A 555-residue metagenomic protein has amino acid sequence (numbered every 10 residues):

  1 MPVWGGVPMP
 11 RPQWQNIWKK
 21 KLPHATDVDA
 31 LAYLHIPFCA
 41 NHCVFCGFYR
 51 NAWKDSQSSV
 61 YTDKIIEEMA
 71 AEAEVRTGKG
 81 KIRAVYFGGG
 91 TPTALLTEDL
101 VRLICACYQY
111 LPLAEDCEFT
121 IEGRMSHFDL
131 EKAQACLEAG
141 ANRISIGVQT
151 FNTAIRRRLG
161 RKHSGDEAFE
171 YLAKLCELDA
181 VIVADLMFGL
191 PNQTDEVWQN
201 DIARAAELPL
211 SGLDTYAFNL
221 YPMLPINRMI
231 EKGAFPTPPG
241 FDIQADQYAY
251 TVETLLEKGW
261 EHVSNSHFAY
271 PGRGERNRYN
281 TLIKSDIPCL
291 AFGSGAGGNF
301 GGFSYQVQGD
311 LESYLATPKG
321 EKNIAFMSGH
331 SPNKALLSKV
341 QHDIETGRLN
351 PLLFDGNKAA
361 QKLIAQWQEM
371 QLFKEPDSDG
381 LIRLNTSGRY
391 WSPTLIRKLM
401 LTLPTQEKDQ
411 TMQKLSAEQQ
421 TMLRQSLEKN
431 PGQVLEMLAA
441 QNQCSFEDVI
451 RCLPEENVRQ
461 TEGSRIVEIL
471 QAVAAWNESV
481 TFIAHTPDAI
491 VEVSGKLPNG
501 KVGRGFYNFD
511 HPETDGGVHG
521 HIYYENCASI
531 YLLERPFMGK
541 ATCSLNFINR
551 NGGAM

Functional and structural regions predicted by a protein language model:
M1-A30, A40, G78, F373-P376: Flexible, acidic/Gly-rich N-terminal and inter-domain linker regions that tether and position cofactor-handling modules
T26-Y61: Canonical Radical SAM [4Fe-4S] cluster-binding loop centered on the CxxxCxxC motif and its immediate flanking residues
A32-L34, I146, L545-F547: Short beta-strand motif preference
W53-V75, K81-L353: C-terminal scaffold of the Radical SAM
K319-R389, P393: Basic, glycine-rich polyanion-binding accessory segments appended to enzymes
S387-T411: Short, amphipathic alpha-helical interaction segments positioned at domain boundaries
M412-M555: Eukaryotic intrinsically disordered, low-complexity regulatory linkers and tails enriched in Ser/Thr/Pro
